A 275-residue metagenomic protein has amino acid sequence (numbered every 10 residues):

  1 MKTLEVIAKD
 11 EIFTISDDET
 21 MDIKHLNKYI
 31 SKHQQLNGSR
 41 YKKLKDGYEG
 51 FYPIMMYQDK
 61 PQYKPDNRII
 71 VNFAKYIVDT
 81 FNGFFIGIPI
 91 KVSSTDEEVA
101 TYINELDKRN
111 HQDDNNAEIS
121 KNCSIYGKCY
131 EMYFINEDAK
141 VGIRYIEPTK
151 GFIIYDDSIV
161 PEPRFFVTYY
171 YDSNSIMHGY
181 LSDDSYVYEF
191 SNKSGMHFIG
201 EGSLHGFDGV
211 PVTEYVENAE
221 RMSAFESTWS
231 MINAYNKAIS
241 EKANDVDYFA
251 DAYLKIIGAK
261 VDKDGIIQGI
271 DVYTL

Functional and structural regions predicted by a protein language model:
M1-V141: Extended, helix-rich architectural segments
F84, C123-I125, I146-E147, I159-V160 (+2 more regions): A generic structural signal for short, solvent-exposed coil/turn residues that cap or connect secondary-structure
S120-I125, D157-I159, Y170-D172, A243-D247: A general structural signal for short secondary-structure junctions and capping/turn motifs
Y130-R221: Extended, regular secondary-structure scaffolds
F198-L275: Extended, charged amphipathic alpha-helical segments
